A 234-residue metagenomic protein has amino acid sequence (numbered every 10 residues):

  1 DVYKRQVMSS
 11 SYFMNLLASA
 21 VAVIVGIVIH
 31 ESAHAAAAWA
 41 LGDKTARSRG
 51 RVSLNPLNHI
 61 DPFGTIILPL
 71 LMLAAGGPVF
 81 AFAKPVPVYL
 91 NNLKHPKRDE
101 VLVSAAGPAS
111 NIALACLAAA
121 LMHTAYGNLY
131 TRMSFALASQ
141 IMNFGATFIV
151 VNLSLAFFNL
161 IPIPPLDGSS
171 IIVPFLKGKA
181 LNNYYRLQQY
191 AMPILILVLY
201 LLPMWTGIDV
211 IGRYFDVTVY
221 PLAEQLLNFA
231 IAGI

Functional and structural regions predicted by a protein language model:
D1: Extracellular interaction modules
K4-I234: Hydrophobic transmembrane alpha-helices and their immediate loop junctions in multi-pass integral membrane proteins
